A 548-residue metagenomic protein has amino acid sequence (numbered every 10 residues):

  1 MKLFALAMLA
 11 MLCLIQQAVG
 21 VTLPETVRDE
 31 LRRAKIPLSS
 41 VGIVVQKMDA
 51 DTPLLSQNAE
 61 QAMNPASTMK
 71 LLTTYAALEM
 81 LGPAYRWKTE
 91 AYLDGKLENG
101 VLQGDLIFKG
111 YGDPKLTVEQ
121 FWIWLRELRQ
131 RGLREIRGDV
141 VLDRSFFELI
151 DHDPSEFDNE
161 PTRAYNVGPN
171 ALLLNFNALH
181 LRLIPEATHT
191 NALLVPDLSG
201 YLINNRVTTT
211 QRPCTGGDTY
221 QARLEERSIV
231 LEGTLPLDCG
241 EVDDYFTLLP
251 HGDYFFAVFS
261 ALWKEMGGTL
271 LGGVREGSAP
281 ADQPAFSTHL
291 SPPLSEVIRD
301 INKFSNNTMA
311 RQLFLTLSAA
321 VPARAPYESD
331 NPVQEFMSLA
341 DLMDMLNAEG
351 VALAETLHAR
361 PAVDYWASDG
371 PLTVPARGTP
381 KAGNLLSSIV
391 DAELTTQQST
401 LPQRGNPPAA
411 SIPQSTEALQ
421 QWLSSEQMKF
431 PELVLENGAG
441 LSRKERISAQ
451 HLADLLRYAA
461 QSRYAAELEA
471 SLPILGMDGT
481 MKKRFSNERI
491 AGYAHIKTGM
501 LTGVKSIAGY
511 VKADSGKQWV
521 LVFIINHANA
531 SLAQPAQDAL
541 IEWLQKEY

Functional and structural regions predicted by a protein language model:
M1-F4: Positively charged n-region of N-terminal signal peptides that target proteins for export
L6-L14: Bacterial N-terminal signal peptides
A10, A362-P371, P375-G383, S387-S388 (+2 more regions): A cross-taxon signal for low-complexity, glycine/charged-rich
A18-D49, L55-A62, W122, E127-R131 (+1 more regions): Beta-lactamase-like hydrolase cores
E25-L31, M80-D369, I389, Q403 (+3 more regions): Conserved serine DD-peptidase/penicillin-binding transpeptidase domain and beta-lactam-recognizing active-site
V27, D51, K70-A77, V140 (+6 more regions): Residue-level preference for non-acidic, small/hydrophobic
L54-S56, F314, A319-D344, A409-Y548: Small-residue-rich helix-loop
S56-A76: Short active-site loop at a secondary-structure junction that contains or immediately precedes the catalytic residue(s)
